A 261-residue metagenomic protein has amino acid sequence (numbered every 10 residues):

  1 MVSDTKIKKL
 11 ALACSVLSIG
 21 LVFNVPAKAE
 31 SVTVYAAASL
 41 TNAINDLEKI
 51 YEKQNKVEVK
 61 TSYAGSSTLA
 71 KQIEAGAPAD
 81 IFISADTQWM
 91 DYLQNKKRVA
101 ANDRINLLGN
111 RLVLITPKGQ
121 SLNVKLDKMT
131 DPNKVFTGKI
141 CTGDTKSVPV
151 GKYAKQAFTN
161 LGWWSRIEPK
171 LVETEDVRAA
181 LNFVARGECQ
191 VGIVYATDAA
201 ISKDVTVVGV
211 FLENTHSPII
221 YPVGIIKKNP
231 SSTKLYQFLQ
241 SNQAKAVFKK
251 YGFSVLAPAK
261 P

Functional and structural regions predicted by a protein language model:
M1-K6: N-terminal secretory signal peptides that target proteins for export/translocation
K8-A11, P26, V247: Residue-level detector of intrinsically disordered/flexible regions characterized by low predicted structural confidence
A11-V22: Bacterial N-terminal signal peptides
F23-A29: Sec/Tat signal peptide C-region and signal peptidase I cleavage site
A29-Q54, K60-Y63, S67-A77, S84-T87 (+4 more regions): Exported/periplasmic ABC-transporter solute-binding proteins
